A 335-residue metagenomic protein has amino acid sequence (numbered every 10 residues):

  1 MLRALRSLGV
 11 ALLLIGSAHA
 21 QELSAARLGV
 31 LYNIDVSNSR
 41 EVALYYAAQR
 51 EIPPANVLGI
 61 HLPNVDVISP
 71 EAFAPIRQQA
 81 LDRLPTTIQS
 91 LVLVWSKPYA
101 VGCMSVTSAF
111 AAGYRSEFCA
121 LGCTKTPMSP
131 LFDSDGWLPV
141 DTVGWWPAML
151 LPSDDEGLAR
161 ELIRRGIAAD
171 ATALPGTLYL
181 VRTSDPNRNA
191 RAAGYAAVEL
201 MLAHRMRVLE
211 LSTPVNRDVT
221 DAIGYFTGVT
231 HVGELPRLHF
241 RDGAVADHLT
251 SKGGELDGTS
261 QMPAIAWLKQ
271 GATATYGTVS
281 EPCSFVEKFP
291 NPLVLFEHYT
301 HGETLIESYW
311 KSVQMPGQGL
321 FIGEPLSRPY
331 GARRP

Functional and structural regions predicted by a protein language model:
M1-R3: N-terminal secretory signal peptides that target proteins for export/translocation
R6-S17: Bacterial N-terminal signal peptides
Q21-P335: Cysteine-dependent hydrolase recognition
